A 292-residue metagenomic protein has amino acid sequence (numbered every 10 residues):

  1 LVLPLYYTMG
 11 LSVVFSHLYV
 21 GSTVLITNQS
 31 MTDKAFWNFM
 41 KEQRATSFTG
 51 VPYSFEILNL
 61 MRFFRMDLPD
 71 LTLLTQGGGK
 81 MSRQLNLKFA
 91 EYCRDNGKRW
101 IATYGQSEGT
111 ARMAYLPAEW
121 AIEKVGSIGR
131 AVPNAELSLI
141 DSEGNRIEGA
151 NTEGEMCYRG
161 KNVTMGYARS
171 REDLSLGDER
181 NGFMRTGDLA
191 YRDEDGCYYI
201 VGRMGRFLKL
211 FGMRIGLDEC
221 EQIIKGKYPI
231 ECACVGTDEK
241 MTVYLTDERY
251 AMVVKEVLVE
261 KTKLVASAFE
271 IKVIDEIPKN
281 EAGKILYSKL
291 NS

Functional and structural regions predicted by a protein language model:
Y6-S47, V132: Conserved AMP-binding/adenylation subdomain of ANL enzymes
D33, R249-E256: Short, conserved charged micro-motifs
A45-G50, N59-E123, E136: Gly/Ser/Thr-rich phosphate-binding loop
G78, G105, G129, D188 (+1 more regions): Active-site glycine-centered loops adjacent to acidic/histidine catalytic or metal-binding residues that shape
K80, L116, I122-S170: Adenylate-forming AMP-binding core of the ANL superfamily, especially NRPS adenylation
E148-N151, E155-D218, G226: Conserved ATP-binding/catalytic segment of the ANL
G187, F207, G226-E248: C-terminal boundary motif of the adenylate-forming
L208, V235, T242, V257-S292: Conserved C-terminal "lid"/linker of ANL adenylate-forming enzymes
